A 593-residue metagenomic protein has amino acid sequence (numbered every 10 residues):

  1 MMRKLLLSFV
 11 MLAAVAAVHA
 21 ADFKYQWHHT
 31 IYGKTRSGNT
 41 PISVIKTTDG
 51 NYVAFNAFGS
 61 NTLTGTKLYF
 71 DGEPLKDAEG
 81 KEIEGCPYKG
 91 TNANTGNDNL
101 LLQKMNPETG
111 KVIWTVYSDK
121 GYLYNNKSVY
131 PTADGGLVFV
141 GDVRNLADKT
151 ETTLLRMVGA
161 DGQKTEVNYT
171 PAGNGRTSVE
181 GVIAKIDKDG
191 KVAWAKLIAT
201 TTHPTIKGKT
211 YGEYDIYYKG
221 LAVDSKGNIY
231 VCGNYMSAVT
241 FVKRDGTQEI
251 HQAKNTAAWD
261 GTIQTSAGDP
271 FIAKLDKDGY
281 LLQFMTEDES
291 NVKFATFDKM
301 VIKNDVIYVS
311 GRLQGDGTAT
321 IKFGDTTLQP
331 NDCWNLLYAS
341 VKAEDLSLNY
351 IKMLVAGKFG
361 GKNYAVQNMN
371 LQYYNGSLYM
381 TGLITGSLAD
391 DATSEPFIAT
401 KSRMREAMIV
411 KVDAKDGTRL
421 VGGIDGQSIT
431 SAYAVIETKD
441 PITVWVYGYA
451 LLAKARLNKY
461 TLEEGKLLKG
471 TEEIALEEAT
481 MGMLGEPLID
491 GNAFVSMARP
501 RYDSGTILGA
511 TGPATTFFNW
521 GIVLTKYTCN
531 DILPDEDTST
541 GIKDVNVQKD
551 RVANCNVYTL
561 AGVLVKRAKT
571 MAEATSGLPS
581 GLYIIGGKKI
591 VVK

Functional and structural regions predicted by a protein language model:
M1-L5, K593: Positively charged n-region of N-terminal signal peptides that target proteins for export
R3-K4, A13, I302, Y373 (+1 more regions): N-terminal leader/targeting segments
V10-H19: Hydrophobic h-region of N-terminal signal peptides that target proteins for export in Gram-negative bacteria
A17-V18, L337, E573: Hydrophobic alpha-helical segments
A21-T538: A sequence-level/structural motif corresponding to short, flexible coil/turn segments enriched in small polar residues
S539-K593: C-terminal outer-membrane/trafficking sorting elements
